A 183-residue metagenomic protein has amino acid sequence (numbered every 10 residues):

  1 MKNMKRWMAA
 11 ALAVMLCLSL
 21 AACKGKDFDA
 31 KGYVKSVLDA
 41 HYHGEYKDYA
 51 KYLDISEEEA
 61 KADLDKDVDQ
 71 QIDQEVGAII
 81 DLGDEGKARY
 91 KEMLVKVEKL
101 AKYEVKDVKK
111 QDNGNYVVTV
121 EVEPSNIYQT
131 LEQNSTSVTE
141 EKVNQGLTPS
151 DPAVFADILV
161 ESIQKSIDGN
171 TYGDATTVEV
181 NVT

Functional and structural regions predicted by a protein language model:
M1-A11: Bacterial N-terminal signal peptides that target proteins for export
A11-L12, G83: A periodicity- and composition-biased signal for non-globular, repetitive helical segments
S19-A22: C-terminal motif of bacterial Sec signal peptides marking the signal peptidase cleavage site
G25-T183: Subset-of-secretome marker
